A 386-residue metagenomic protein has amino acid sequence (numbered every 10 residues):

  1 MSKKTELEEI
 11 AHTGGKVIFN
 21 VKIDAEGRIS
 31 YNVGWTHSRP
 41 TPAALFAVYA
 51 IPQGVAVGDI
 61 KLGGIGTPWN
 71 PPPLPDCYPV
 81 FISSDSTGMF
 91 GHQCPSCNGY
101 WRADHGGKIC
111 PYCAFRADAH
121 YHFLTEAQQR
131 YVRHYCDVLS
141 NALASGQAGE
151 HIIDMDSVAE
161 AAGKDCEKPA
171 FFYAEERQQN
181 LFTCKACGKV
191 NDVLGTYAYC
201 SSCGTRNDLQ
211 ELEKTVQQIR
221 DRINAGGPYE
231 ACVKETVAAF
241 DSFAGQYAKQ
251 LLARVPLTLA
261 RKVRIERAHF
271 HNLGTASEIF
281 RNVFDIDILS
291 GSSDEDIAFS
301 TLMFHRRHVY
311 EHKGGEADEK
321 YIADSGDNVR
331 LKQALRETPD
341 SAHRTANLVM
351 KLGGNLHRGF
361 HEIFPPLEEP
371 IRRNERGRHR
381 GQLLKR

Functional and structural regions predicted by a protein language model:
M1-F172, F182, D192, E319-R386: Polyanionic, low-complexity intrinsically disordered segments
I60-C77, I153-V158, A162-G163, L251-L331 (+1 more regions): Flexible secondary-structure boundary motifs
F81-S84, I223-A231, D294-T301, Q333-R336 (+1 more regions): Short, solvent-exposed segments of well-ordered alpha helices
Y121-Y199, Q210-F270: Long, charge-rich boundary regions
E235, A239, F299-V309, S341-R344 (+2 more regions): Charged, amphipathic alpha-helical oligomerization/scaffolding segments
D241-A244, A248, L252, P256 (+4 more regions): Hydrophobic/aromatic-lined pockets within catalytic cores
